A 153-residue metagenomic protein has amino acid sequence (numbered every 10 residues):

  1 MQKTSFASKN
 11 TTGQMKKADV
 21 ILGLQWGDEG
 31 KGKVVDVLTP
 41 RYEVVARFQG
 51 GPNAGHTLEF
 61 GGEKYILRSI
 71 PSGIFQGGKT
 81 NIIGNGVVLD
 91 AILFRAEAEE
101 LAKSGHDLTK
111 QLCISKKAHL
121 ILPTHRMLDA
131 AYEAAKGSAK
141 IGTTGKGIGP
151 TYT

Functional and structural regions predicted by a protein language model:
F6-T153: Non-transmembrane, aqueous-exposed alpha-helical and coiled segments at domain scale
